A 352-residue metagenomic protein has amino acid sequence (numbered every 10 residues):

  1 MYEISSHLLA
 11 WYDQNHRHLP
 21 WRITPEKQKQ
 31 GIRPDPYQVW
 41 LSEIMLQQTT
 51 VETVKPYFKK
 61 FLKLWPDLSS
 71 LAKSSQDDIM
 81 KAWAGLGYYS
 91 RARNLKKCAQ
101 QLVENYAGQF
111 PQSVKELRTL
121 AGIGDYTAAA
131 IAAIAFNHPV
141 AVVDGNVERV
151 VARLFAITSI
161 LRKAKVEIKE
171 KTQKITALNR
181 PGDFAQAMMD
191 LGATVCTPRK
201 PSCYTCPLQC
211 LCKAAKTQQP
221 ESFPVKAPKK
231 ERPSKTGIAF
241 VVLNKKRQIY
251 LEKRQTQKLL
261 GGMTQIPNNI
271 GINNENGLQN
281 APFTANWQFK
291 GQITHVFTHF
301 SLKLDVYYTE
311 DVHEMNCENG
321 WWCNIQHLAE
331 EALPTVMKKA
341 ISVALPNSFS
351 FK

Functional and structural regions predicted by a protein language model:
M1-K27, D190-K352: Intrinsically disordered, low-complexity, charged terminal extensions of DNA damage-control enzymes
Y2-H7, W11-Y204, L208-L211, T217 (+2 more regions): Catalytic cores of DNA base-excision repair glycosylases
